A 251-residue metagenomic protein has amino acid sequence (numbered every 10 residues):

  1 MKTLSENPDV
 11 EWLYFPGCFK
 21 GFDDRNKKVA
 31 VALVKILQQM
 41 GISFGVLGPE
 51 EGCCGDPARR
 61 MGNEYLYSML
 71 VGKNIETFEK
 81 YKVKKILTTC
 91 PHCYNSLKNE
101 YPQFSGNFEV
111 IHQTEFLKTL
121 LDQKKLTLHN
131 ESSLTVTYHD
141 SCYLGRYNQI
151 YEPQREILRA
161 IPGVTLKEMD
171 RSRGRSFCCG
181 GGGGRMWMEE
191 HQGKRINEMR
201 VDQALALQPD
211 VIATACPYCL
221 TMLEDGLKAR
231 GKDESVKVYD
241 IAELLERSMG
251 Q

Functional and structural regions predicted by a protein language model:
M1-Q251: Iron-sulfur cluster-binding electron-transfer modules in prokaryotic oxidoreductases
